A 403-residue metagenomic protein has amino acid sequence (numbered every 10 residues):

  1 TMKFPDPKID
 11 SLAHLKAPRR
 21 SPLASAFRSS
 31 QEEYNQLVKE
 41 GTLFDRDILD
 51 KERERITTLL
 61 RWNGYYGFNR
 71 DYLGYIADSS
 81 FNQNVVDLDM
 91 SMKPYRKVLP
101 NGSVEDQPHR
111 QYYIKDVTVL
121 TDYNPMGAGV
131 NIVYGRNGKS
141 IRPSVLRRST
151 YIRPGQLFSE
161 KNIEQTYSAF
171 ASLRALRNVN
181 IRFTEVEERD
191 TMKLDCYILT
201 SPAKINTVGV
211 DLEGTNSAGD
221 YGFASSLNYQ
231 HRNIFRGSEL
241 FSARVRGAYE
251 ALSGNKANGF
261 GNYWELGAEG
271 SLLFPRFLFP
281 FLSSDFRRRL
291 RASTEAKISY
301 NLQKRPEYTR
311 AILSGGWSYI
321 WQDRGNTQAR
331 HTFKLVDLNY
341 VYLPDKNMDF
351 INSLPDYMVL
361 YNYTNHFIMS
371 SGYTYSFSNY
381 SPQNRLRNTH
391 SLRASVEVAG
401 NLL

Functional and structural regions predicted by a protein language model:
T1-S172, K193, F286: Interaction-mediating elements
F4, P94-R96, P202, G214-N216 (+4 more regions): Short, flexible loop/turn elements at secondary-structure junctions
L37-L43, E250, K297-N301, D356: Short acidic, glycine/Ser/Thr-rich loop/turn "cap" segments at secondary-structure junctions
D50-M92, I205-L212, S225-G237, S242-V245 (+2 more regions): Amphipathic repeat-derived elements
T57, G64, F68, V98-P100 (+8 more regions): Residue-level signal for secondary-structure boundary elements
W62, T207, G259-L403: Transmembrane beta-strand segments of outer-membrane beta-barrel domains in Gram-negative and organellar OMPs
Y66-Y75, R177-T184, S284-D285, T327-L338: Short beta-strand elements
G102-R288, N362-M369, F377-R387: Outer-membrane beta-barrel initiation region
